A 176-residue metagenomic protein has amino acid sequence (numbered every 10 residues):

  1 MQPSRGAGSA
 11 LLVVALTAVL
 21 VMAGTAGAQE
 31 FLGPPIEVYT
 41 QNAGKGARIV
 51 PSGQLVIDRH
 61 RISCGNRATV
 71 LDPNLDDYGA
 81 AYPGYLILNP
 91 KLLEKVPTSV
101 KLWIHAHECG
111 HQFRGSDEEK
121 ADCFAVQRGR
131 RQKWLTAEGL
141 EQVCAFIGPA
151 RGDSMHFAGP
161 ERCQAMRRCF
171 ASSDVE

Functional and structural regions predicted by a protein language model:
M1-A7: N-terminal secretory signal peptides that target proteins for export/translocation
L11-M22: Bacterial N-terminal signal peptides
G24-A28: Sec/Tat signal peptide C-region and signal peptidase I cleavage site
L55-G84: Catalytic zinc-binding patch centered on the HExxH motif and its immediate surroundings that defines zinc-dependent
L88-W103, G115: Short pre-active-site segment immediately N-terminal to the catalytic Zn-binding motif
W103-Q112, D122: Active-site recognition of the HExxH zinc-binding catalytic motif
S116-Q132: An active-site-proximal "capping" alpha-helix that borders the catalytic cofactor pocket
W134-E176: Long, well-structured alpha-helical subdomains associated with metal-dependent extracellular/ecto-lumenal hydrolases
